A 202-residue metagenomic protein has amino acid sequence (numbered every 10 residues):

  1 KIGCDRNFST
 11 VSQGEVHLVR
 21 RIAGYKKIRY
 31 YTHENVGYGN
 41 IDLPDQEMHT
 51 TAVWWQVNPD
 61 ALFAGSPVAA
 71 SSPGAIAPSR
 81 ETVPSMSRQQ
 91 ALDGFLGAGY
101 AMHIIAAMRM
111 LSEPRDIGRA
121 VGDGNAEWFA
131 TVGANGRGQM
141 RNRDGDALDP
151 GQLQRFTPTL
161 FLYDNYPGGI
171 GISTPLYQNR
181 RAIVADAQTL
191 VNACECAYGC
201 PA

Functional and structural regions predicted by a protein language model:
K1-A202: Extended, highly charged accessory segments
